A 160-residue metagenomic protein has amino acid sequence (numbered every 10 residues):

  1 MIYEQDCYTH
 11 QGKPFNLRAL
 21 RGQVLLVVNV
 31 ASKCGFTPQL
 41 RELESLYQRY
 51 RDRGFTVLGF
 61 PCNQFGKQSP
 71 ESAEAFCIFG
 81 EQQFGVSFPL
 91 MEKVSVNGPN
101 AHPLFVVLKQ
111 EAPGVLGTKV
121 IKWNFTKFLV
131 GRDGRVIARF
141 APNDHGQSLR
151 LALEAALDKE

Functional and structural regions predicted by a protein language model:
M1-E160: Chalcogenol-based redox active-site neighborhoods
